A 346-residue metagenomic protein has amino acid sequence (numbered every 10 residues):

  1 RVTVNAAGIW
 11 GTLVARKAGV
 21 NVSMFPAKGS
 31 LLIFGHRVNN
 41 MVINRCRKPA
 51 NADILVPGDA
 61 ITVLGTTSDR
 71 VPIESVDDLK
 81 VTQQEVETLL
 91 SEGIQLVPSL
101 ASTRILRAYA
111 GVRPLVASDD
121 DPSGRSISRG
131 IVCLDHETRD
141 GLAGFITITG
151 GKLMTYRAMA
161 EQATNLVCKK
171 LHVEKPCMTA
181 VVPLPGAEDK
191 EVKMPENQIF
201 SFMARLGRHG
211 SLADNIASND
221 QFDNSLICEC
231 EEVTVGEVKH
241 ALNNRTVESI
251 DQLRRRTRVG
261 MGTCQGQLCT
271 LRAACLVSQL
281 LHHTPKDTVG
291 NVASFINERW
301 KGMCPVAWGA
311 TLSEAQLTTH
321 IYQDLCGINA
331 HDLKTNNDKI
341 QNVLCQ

Functional and structural regions predicted by a protein language model:
V2, L13-R16, N21-S30, F34-V63 (+2 more regions): C-terminal catalytic lobe of FAD-dependent flavoproteins
A7-G8: Glycine-rich, N-terminal phosphate-binding loop of Rossmann-like dinucleotide-binding domains
M178, P183, E188-L226, C275-Q346: Intrinsic disorder at enzyme termini
C269: Detector for the c-type heme attachment site
